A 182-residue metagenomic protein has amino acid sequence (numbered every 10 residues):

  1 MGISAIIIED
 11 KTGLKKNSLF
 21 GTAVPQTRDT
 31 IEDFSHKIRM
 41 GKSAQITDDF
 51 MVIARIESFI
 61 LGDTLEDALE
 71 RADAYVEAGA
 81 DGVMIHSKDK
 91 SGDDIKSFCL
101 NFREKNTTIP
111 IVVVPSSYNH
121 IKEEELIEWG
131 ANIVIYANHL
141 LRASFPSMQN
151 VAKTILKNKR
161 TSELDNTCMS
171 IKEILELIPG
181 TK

Functional and structural regions predicted by a protein language model:
M1-S116, H120-N132, A143, K153: Alpha/beta enzyme core
S43, H139-K182: Extended, intrinsically disordered, low-complexity segments
I135: Active-site loops and adjacent core secondary-structure elements that bind or stabilize anionic groups
